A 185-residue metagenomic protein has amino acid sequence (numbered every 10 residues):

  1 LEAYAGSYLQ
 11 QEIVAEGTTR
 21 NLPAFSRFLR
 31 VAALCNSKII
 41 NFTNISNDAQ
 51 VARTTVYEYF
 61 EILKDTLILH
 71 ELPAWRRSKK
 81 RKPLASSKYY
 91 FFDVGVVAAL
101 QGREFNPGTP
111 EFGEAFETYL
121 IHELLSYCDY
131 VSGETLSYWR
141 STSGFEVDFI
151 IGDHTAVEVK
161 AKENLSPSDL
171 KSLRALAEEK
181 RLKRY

Functional and structural regions predicted by a protein language model:
L1-T155: Accessory nucleic acid-recognition modules appended to NTPase machines
R140, K160-A161: Active-site proximal loops enriched in glycine and acidic residues that flank catalytic Cys/His/Asp and coordinate
A161-Y185: Catalytic cores of nucleic-acid endonucleases
